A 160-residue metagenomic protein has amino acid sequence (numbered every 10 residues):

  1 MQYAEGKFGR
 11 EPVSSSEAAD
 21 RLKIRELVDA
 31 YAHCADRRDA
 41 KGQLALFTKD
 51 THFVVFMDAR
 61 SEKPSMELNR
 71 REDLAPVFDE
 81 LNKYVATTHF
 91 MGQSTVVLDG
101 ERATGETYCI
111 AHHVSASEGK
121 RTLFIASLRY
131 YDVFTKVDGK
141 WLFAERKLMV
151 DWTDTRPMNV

Functional and structural regions predicted by a protein language model:
M1-K49: Short, low-complexity N-terminal intrinsically disordered segments enriched in polar/charged residues
Q2-P12, N82-V160: A beta-strand edge to alpha-helix "cap/lid" segment located at domain peripheries
R10, R21-L22, F53, A75 (+1 more regions): Generic signal for short, ordered secondary-structure residues within or immediately flanking folded domains
S14, A18, P64-L68, R121: Charge-dense, low-complexity intrinsically disordered segments
D20, I24, D36, E67 (+2 more regions): Aromatic-acidic/polar surface patches that form glycan- and anion
R25, D29, E72-A75, L128: Generic alpha-helical structural signal
A30-A32, F78, T153-D154: Enrichment for repetitive, rod-forming helical segments
A40-I110: A solvent-exposed, acidic/Ser-Thr-rich amphipathic alpha-helical stretch
